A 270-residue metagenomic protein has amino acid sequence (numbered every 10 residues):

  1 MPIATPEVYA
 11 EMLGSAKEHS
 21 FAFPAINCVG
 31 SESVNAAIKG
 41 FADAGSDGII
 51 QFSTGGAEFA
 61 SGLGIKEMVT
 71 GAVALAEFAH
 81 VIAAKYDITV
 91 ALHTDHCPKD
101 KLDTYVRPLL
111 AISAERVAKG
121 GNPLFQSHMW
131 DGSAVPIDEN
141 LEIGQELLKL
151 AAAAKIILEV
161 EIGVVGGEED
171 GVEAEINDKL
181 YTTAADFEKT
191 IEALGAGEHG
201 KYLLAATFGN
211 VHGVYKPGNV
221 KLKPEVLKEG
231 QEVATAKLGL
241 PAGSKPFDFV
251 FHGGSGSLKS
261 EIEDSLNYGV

Functional and structural regions predicted by a protein language model:
E7-S15, S31-D87, K99-D248, K259-D264 (+1 more regions): Alpha/beta enzyme core
F23-N27, L92-H93, M129, D248-F251: Short catalytic-loop micro-motif centered on adjacent basic/acidic residues
L92-D100: Short, glycine/charge-rich beta-strand/loop segments that flank catalytic centers and engage negatively charged groups
G253-S257: Short acidic/histidine-rich active-site segments
